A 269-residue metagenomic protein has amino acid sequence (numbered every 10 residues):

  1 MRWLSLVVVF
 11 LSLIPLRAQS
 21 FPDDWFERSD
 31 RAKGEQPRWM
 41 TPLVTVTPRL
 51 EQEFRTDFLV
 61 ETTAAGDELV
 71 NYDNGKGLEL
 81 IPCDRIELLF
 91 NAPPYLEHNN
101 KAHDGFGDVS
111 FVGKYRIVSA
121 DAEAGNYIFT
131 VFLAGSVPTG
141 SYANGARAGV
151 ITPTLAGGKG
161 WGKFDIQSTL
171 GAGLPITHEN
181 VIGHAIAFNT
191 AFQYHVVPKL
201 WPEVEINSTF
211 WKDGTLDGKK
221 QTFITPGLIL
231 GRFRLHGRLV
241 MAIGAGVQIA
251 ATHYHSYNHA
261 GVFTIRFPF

Functional and structural regions predicted by a protein language model:
M1-F26: Cleavable N-terminal export/targeting peptides
A18-F269: Transmembrane beta-barrel domains of Gram-negative outer membranes and organellar outer membranes
